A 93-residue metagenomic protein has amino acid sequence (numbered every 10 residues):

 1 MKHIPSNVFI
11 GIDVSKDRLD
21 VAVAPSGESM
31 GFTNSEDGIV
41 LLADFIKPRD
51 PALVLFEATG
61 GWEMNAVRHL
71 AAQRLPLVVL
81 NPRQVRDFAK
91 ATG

Functional and structural regions predicted by a protein language model:
M1-G93: Phosphate- and other anionic-substrate recognition elements at nucleic-acid/protein interfaces
